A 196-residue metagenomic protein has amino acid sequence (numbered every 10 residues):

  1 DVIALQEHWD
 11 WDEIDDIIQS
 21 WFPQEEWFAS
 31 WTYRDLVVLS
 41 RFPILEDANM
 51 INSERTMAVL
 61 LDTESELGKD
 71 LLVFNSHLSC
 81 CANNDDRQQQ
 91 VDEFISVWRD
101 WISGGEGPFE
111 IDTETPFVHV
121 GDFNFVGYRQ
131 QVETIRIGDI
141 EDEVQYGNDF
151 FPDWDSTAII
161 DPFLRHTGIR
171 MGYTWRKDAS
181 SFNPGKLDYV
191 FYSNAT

Functional and structural regions predicted by a protein language model:
D1-N52: Active-site surface patch of divalent metal-dependent phosphodiester/phosphate bond hydrolases
S40-T196: Active-site regions of metal-assisted phosphoester/phosphodiester hydrolases, unifying DNase/endonuclease modules
